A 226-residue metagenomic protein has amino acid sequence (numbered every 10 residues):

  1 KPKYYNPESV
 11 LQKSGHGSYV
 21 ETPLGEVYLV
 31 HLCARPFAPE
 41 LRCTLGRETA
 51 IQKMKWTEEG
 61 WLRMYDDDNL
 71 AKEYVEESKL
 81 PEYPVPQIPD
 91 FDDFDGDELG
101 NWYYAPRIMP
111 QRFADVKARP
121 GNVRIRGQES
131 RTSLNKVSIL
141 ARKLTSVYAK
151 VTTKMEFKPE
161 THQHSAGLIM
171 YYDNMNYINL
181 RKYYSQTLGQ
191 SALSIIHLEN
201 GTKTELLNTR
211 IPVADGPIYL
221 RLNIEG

Functional and structural regions predicted by a protein language model:
K1-G226: Carbohydrate-active catalytic/glycan-binding domains of CAZyme proteins, especially the secreted or lumenal ectodomains
